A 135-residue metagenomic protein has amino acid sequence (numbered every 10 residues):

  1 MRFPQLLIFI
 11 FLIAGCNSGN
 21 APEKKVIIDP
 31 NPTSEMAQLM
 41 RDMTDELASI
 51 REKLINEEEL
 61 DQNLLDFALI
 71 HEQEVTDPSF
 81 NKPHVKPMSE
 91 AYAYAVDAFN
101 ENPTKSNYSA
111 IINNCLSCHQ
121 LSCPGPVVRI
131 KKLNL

Functional and structural regions predicted by a protein language model:
R2-F9: Sec-dependent signal peptide recognition, specifically the positively charged N-region followed immediately by
I13-G15: C-terminal motif of bacterial Sec signal peptides marking the signal peptidase cleavage site
N17-G19, H119: Bacterial signal peptide processing site
G19-I112, V127-L135: Extracytoplasmic c-type cytochrome modules immediately beyond a signal peptide or single-pass transmembrane anchor
I111-C123: The canonical Cys-X-X-Cys-His
